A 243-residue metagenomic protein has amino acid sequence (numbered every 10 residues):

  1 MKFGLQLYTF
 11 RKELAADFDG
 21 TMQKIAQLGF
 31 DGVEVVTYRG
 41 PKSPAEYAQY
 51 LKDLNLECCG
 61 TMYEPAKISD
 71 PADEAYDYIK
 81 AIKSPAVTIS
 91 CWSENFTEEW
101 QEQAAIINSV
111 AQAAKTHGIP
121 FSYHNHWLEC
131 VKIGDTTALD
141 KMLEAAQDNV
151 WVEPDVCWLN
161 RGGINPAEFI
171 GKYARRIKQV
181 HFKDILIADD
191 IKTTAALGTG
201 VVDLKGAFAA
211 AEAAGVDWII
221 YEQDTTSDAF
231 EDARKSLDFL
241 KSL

Functional and structural regions predicted by a protein language model:
M1-P85, R175: N-terminal pre-domain/capping segments
K2-G4, G32-E34, E57-G60, P85-T88 (+4 more regions): Structural preference for beta-strand elements that scaffold enzyme active sites
L5, I25, V33, L51 (+7 more regions): Conserved, mostly hydrophobic/aromatic
Q6-F10, V36-Y38, M62-A66, C91-E94 (+4 more regions): Active-site beta-loop-alpha junctions enriched in small/polar residues
L14-D19, P44-Q49, A72-Y76, W100-Q101 (+3 more regions): Distinct, well-ordered alpha-helical segments
V33, T116-V201: Acidic/histidine-rich catalytic cores of soluble enzymes
Y47-Y63, V110-A114, D140-Q147, L204: Alpha-helix-loop-beta-strand connector modules within alpha/beta enzyme cores
D228-L243: C-terminal helical cap(s) of enzyme catalytic domains, especially alpha/beta-barrels
